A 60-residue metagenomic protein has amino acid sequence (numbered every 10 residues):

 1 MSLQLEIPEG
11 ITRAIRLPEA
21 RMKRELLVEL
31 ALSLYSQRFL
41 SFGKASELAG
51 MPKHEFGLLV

Functional and structural regions predicted by a protein language model:
M1-V60: Small, basic N-terminal interaction modules of short regulatory proteins
